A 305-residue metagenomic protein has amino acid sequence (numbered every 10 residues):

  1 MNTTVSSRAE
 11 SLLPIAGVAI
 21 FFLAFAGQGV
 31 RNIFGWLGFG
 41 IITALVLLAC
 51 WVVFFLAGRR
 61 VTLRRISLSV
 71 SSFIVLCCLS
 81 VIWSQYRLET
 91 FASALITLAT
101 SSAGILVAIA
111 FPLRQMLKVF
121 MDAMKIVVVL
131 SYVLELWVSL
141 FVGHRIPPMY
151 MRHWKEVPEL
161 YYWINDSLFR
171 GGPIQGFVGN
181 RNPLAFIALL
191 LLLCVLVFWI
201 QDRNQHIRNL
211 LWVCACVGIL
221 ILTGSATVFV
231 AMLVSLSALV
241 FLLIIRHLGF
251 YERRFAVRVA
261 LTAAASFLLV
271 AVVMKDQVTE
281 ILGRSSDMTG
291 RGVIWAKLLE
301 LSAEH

Functional and structural regions predicted by a protein language model:
M1-L79, Q115: Transmembrane signal-anchor hairpin modules in multi-pass inner-membrane enzymes, especially those that act on
L37-V53, A94-A103, P183-L191, V230-S237: Membrane-embedded alpha-helical segments of multi-pass membrane proteins, especially the transmembrane helices
L47-R60, L106-M116, C194-R203, S237-L248: Structural signal for the C-terminal ends of transmembrane alpha-helices and the immediately following loop
Q85-S139: Transmembrane alpha-helical segments and their membrane-water interfaces
R114-A123, N204-L210, H247-T262: Membrane-interfacial entry segments at the cytosolic side of transmembrane helices
M121-G224, V228-L243: Alpha-helical transmembrane segments of multi-pass inner-membrane proteins
V133, W137-V142, V240-S286: A membrane-periplasm/extracellular boundary helix in multi-pass inner-membrane enzymes that assemble envelope glycans
G292-H305: TM-adjacent membrane-interface loops and short helices in multi-pass inner/ER membrane proteins
